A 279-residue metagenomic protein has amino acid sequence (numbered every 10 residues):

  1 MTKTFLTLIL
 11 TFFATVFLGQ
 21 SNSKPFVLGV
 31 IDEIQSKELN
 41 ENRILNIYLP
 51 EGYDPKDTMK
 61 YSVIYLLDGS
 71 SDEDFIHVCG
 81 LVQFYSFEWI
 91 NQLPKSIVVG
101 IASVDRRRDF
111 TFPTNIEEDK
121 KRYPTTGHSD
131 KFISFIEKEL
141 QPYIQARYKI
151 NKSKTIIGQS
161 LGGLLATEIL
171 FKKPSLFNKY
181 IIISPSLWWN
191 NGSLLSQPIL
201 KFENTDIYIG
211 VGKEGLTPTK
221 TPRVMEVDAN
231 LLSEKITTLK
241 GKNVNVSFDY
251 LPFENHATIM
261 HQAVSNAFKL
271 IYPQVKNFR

Functional and structural regions predicted by a protein language model:
M1-K24: Bacterial Sec-dependent N-terminal signal peptides
L18-S62: A domain-start/cap signature at the N-terminus of enzymes
S70-I133: Active-site machinery of serine-nucleophile hydrolases
S103, I181-W189, K213-G215: Active-site nucleophile loop of the alpha/beta-hydrolase fold
S134-K152: Conserved acidic catalytic loop of the alpha/beta-hydrolase fold
Y148-Q159, Y180: Alpha/beta-hydrolase fold nucleophile elbow
G158-G162, A166: Gly/Ala-rich beta-loop-alpha elbow adjacent to hydrolase catalytic centers
G210, G215-L216, E226, N230-R279: C-terminal catalytic histidine-bearing segment of alpha/beta-hydrolase fold enzymes
